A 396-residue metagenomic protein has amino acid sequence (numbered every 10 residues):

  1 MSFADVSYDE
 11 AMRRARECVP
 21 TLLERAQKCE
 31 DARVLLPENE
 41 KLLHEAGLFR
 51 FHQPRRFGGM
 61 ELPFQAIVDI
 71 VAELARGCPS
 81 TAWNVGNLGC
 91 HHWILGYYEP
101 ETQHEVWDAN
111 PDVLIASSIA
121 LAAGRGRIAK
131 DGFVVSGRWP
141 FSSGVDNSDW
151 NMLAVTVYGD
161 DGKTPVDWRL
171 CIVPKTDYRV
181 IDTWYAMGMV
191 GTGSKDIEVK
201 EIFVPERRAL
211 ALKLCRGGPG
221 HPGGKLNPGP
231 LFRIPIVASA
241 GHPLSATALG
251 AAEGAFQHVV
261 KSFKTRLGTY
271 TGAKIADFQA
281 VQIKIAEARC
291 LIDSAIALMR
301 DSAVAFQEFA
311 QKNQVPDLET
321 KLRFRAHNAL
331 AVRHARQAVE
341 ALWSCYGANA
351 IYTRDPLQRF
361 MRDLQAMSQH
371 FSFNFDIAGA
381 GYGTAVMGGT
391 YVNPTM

Functional and structural regions predicted by a protein language model:
M1-R13, E17, T395-M396: Basic/polar N-terminal segments that are highly enriched at the extreme N-terminus, encompassing both cleavable
E17, A251, H258, E287 (+6 more regions): Charged, amphipathic alpha-helical oligomerization/scaffolding segments
L23, Q27-D31, D293-L330, W343-I351: C-terminal helix-coil-helix/basic helical segment that borders enzyme active sites and/or dimer interfaces and provides
L35-E45, R50-D149, G162-V166: Glycine-rich flavin
I128, W139, A154-V157, I172-K175 (+6 more regions): Short, structured patches in soluble enzyme cores that scaffold and shape functional sites
S142-T183, G193: A short core secondary-structure module
D196-I292: Glycine-rich beta->alpha junctions and the first turn(s) of the following alpha-helix
Y346-M396: Glycine-rich phosphate/cofactor-binding loops in nucleotide/flavin-utilizing enzymes
